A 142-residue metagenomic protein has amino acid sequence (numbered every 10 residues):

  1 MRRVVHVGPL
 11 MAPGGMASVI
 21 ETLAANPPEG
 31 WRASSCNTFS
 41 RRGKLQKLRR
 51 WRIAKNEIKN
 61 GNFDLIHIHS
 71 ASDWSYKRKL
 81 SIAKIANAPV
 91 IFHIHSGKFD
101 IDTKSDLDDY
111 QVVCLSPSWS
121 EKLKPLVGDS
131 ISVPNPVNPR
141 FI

Functional and structural regions predicted by a protein language model:
M1-F39, G61-F63, N87-P89: N-terminal subdomain of nucleotide-sugar transferases
G30-R32, K47-R50, D109-V113, V127-S132: Active-site regions of enzymes building and remodeling cell-envelope glycoconjugates
S35-T38, I94, P134: Residue-level recognition of beta-strand->loop/alpha-helix junctions
L45-I58: Glycine-rich, highly charged phosphate/nucleotide-binding loops
N56-Y76, A88-H95: Short N-terminal targeting/anchoring amphipathic segment
S81-I85, S96-Q111, W119-E121, P125: Membrane-proximal helix-turn-helix segments that form the acceptor-binding/catalytic region of lipid-linked
S118, P136: Carbohydrate-associated surface elements
E121-P125, S132, F141: Phosphate- and divalent-cation-binding pockets in alpha/beta enzyme and binding domains that engage nucleotide-derived
